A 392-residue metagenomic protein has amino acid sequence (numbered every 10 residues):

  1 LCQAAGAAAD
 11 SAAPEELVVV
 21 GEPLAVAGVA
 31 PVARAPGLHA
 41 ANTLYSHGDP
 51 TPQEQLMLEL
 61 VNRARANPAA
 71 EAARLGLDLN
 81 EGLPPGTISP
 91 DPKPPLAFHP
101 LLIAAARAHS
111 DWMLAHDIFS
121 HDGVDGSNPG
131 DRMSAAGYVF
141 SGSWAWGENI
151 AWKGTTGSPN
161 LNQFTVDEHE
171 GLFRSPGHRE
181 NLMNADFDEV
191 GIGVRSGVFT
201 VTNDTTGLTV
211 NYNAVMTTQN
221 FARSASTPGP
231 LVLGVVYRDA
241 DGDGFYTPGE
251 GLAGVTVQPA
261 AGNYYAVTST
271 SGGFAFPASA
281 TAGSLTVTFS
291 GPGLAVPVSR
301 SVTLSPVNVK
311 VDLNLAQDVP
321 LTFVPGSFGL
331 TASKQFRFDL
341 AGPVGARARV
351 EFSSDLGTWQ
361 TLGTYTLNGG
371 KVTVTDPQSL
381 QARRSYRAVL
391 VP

Functional and structural regions predicted by a protein language model:
P31, A35-Y138, A185-T205: Short, well-ordered surface patches within globular domains
A108-S224: A well-ordered secondary-structure block
N220-A225, V311-V319: Conserved "repeat-terminator" motif of extracellular CCP/Sushi domains
S226-G242: A short, Gly/Thr-enriched small/hydrophobic beta-strand-prone motif that recurs across taxa
A240-A275: Short, acidic Ser/Thr/Gly-rich low-complexity loop/linker segments typical of extracellular and cell-surface proteins
G273-S284: Short Pro-Gly-centered beta-turn/loop motif in secreted/extracellular proteins
A282-S305, A316-D318: A short, solvent-exposed loop/turn motif at the edges and junctions of modular extracellular/periplasmic domains
A316-P392: Short, composition-biased motifs enriched in small/polar/acidic residues
